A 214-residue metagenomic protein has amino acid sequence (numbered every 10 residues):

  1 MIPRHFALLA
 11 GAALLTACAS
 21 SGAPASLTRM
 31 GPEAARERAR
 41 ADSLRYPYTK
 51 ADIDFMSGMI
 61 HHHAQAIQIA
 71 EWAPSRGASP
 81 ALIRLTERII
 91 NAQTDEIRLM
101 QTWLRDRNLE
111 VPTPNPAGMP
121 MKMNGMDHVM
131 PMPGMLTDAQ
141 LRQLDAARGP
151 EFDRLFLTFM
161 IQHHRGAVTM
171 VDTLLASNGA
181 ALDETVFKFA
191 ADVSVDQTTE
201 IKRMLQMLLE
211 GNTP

Functional and structural regions predicted by a protein language model:
M1-L8: Bacterial N-terminal signal peptides that target proteins for export
L15-A17: C-terminal motif of bacterial Sec signal peptides marking the signal peptidase cleavage site
S20-P214: All-alpha RGS (Regulator of G-protein Signaling) helical domain and cognate RGS-like helical scaffolds
